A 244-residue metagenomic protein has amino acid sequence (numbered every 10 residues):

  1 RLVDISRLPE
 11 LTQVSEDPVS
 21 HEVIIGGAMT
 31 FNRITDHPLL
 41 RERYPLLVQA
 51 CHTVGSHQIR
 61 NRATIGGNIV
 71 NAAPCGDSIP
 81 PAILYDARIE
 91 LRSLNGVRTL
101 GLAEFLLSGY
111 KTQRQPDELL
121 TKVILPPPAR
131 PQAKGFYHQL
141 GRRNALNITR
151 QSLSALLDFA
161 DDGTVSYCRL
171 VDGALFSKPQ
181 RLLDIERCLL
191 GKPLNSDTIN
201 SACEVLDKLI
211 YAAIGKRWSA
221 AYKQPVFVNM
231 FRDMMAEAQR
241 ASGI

Functional and structural regions predicted by a protein language model:
R1-I244: C-terminal structural segment of proteins
